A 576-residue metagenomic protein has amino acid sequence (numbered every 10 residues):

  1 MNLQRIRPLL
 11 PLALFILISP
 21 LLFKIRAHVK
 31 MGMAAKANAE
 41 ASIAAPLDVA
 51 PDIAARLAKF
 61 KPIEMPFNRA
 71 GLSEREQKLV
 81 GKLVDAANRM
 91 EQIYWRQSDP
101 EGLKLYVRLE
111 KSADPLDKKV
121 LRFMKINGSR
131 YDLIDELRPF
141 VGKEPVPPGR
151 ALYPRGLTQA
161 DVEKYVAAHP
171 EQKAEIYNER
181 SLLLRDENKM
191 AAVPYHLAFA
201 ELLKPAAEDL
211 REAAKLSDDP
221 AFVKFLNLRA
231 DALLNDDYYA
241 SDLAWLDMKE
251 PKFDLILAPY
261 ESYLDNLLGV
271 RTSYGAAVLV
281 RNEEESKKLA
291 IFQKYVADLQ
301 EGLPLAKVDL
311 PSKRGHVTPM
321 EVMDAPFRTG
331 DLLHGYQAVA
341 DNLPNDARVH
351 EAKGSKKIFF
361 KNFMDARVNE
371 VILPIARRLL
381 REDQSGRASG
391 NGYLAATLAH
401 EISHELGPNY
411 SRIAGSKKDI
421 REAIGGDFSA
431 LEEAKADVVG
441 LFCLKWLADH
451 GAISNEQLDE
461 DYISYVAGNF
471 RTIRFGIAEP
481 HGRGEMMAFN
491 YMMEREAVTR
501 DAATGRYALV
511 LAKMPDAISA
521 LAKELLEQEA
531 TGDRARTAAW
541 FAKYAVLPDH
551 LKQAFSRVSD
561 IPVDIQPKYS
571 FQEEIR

Functional and structural regions predicted by a protein language model:
N2-L12: N-terminal Sec-pathway targeting helices
P11-L22: Hydrophobic membrane-insertion alpha-helices, especially the h-region of bacterial N-terminal signal peptides
L21-A41: Signal peptide processing junction and immediate N-terminal pro/mature segment of secreted/exported proteins
A39-F225: N-terminal helix-rich structural modules
I53-M65, A70-L79, K173-A430, A434-W446 (+2 more regions): Fold-level signature of zinc-dependent metallopeptidase catalytic domains
I93-Q97, N369-P374, L380-A395, P408-R576: Zinc-dependent metallohydrolase catalytic domains
G102, W245, A478-G482: Structured alpha-helical bundle/scaffold domains in large eukaryotic membrane-trafficking regulators
